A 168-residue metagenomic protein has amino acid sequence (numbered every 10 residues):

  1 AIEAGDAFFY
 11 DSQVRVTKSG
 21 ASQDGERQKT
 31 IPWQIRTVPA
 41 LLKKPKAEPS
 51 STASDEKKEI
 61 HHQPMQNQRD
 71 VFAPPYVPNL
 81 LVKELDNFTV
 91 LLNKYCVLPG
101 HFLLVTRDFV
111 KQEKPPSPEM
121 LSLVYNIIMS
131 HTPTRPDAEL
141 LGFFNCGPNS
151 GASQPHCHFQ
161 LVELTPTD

Functional and structural regions predicted by a protein language model:
A1-P116, T165-D168: Active-site microenvironments that recognize anionic phosphate/pyrophosphate groups
R27-K29, P136, S153: Solvent-exposed loop and beta-edge segments used for protein-protein assembly and interaction
N79, T89-K94, L140-G151: Catalytic micro-motifs at enzyme active sites that drive phosphoryl/nucleotidyl and oxygen chemistry
D86-F88, G100-H101, A138-G142, S153-F159: Generic beta-strand structural signal
G100-L140: Short N-terminal edge-element motif at the start of the domain
T106, F143-D168: Histidine-centered divalent-metal-coordination microenvironment in nucleic-acid enzymes
